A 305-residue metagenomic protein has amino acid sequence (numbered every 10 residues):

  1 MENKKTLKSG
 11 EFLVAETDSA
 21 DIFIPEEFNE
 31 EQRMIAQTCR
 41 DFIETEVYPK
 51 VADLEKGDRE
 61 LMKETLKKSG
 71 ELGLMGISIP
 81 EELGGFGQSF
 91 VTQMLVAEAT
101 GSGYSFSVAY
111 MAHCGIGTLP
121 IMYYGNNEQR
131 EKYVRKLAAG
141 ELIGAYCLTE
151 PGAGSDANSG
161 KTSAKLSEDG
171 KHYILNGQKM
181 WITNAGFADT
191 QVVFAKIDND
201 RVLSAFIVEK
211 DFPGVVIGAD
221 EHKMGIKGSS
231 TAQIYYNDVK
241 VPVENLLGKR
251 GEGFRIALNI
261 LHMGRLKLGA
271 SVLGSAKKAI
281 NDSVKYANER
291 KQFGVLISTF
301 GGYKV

Functional and structural regions predicted by a protein language model:
M1-E31: Intrinsic disorder at enzyme termini
P25-F28, M34-I35, S102, V216-V305: Glycine-rich beta->alpha junctions and the first turn(s) of the following alpha-helix
E71-E141, T183-T190, L266: Internal helix-loop-helix
G87-A99, D156-G160, Y235, V241: Structural signature of FAD isoalloxazine-binding scaffolds in flavoprotein oxidoreductases
L137, G152-S155, W181-N184, K196-I197 (+1 more regions): Short Gly/Pro-enriched turn/cap motifs at secondary-structure boundaries
G140-L148: A short, Trp-centered hydrophobic/proline-enriched beta-strand micro-motif
T162-L166: A structural signal for short hydrophobic beta-strand segments in well-ordered beta-sheet cores
K171-I217: A short core secondary-structure module
